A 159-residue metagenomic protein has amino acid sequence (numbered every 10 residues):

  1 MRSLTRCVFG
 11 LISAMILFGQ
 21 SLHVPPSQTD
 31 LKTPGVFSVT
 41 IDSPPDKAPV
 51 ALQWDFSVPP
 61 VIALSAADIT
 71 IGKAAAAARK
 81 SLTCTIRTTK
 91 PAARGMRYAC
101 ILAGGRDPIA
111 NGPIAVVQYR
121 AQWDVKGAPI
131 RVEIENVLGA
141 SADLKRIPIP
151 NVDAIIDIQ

Functional and structural regions predicted by a protein language model:
M1-L4: N-terminal secretory signal peptides that target proteins for export/translocation
R6-F18: Bacterial N-terminal signal peptides
F18-Q159: Acidic, low-complexity intrinsically disordered segments
